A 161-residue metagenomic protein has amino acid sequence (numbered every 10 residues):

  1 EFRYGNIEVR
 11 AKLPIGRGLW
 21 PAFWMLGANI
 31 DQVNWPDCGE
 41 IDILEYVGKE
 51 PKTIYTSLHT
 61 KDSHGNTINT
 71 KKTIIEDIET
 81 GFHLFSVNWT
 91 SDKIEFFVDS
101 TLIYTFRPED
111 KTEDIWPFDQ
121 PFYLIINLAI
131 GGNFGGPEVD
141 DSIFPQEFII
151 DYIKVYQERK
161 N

Functional and structural regions predicted by a protein language model:
E1-N161: GH16 jelly-roll
